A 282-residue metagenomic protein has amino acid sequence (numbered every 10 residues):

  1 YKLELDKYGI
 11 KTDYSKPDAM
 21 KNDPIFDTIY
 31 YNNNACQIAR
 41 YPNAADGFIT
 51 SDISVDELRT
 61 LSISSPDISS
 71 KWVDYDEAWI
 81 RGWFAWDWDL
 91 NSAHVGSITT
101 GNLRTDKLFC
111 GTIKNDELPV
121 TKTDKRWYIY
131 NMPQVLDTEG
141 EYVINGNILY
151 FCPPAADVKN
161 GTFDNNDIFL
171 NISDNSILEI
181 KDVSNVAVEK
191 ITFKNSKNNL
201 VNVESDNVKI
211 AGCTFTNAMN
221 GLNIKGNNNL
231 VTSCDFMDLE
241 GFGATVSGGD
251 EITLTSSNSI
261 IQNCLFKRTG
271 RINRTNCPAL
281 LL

Functional and structural regions predicted by a protein language model:
Y1-N202: Extracellular polysaccharide-degrading/modifying enzymes targeting complex plant/algal/animal polysaccharides
Y41, A85, T100, L108 (+5 more regions): An acidic- and aromatic-residue-enriched active-site/binding cleft used to recognize and process polar
D89, D174, D182, E204 (+5 more regions): Exposed loop/turn and edge beta-strand positions of beta-sandwich/beta-sheet ligand-binding modules
N175-S176, K197-N202, M219-K225, E240-V246 (+1 more regions): Short glycine/acidic-rich loop motifs that flank beta-strands on beta-rich extracellular proteins
S184-N195, N207-M219, N228-G241, T255-G270: Right-handed parallel beta-helix
G226, V246-D250, S256-I261, L265-L282: Beta-propeller blade termini and top-face loops
